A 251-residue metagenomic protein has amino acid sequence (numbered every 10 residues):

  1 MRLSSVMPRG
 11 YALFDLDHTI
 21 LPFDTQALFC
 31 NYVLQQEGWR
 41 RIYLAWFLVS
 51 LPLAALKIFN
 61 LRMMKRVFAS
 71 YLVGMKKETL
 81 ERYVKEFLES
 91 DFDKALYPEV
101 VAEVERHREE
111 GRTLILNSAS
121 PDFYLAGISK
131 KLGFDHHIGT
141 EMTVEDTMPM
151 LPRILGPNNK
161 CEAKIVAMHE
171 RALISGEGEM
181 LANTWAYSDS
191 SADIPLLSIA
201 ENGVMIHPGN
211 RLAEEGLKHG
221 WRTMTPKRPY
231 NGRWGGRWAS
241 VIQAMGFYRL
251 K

Functional and structural regions predicted by a protein language model:
R2-F59: Active-site neighborhood of HAD-like aspartate-dependent phosphohydrolases
R2-L3, M7, R82, E89-I115 (+1 more regions): C-terminal cap/substrate-recognition subdomain and adjoining C-terminal extension of metal-dependent phosphatase-like
D15-L16, V67, H137, P149: Residue-level signal for pocket-adjacent positions within structured domains
D24, M75, A163: Conserved active-site and cofactor/substrate-binding residues in soluble primary-metabolism enzymes
L44-V49, L56-M63, W238-K251: Membrane-proximal basic amphipathic "stem/tether" segments
S50-K77, H137, E141-M142: Short, compositionally biased "basic patch" segments
M64-P98: Metal-dependent phosphoesterase signature
